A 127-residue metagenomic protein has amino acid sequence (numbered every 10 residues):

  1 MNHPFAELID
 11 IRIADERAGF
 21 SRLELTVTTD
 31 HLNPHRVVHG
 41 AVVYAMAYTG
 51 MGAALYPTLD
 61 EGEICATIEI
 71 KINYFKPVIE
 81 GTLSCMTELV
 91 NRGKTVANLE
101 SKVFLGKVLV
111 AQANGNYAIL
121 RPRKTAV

Functional and structural regions predicted by a protein language model:
M1-V127: Terminal targeting signals and extreme-terminal segments of soluble enzymes
